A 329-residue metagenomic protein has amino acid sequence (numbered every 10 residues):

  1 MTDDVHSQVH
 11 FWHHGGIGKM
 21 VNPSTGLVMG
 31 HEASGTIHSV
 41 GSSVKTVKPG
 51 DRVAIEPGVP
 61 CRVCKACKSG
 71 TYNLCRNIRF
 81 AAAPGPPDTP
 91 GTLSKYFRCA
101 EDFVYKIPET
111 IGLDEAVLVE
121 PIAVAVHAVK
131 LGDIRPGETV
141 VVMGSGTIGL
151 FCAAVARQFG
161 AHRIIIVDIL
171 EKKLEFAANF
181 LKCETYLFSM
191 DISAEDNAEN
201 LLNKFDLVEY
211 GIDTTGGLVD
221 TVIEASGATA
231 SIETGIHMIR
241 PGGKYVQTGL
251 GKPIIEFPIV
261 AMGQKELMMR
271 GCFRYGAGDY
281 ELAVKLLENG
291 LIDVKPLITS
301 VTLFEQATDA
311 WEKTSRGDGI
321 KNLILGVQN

Functional and structural regions predicted by a protein language model:
M1-T2, I17-K65, P108-T110: Glycine-rich beta-strand-centered segment in the early N-terminal region that forms part of a ligand/cofactor-binding
C61-M143: NAD(P)H dinucleotide-binding glycine-rich loop of Rossmann-like/cofactor-binding domains, especially the beta1-alpha1
V142-S145, R157-I232: Adenosine-nucleotide cofactor-binding segment
G149-L150: N-terminal Rossmann-fold NAD(P) dinucleotide-binding loop
Q158, Y210, E233-H237, A277-N329: C-terminal hydrophobic helical "lid"/dimerization subdomain of Rossmann-like NAD(P)H-dependent oxidoreductases
A161, L181, L187-D191, S226-N289 (+1 more regions): Glycine-rich phosphate-binding loop and adjacent beta-alpha segment of Rossmann(oid) nucleotide-cofactor-binding
